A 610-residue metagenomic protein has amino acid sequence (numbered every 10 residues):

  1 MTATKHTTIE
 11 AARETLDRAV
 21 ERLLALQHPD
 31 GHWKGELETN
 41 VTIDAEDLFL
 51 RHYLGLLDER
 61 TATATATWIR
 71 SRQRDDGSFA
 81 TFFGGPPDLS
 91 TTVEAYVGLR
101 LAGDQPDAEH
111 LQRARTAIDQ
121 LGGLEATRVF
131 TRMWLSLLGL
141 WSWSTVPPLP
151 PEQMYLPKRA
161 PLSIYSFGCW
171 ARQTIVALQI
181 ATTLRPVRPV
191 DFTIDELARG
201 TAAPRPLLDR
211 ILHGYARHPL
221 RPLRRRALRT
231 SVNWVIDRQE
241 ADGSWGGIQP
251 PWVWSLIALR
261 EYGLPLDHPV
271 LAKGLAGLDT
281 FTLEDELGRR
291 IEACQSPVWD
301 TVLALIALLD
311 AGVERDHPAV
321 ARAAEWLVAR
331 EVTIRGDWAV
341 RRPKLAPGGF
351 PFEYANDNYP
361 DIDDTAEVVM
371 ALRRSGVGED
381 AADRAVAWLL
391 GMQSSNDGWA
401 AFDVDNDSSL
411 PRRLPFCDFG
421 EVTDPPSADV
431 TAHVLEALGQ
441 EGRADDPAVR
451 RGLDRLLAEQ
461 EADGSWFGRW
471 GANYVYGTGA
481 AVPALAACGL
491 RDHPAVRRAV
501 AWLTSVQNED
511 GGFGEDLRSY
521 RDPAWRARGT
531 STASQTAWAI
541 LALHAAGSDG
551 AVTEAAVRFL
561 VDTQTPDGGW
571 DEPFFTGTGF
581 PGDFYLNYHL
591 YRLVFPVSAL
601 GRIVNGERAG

Functional and structural regions predicted by a protein language model:
M1-G610: Preference for long, amphipathic alpha-helical scaffolds in soluble/luminal domains and all-alpha bundles
